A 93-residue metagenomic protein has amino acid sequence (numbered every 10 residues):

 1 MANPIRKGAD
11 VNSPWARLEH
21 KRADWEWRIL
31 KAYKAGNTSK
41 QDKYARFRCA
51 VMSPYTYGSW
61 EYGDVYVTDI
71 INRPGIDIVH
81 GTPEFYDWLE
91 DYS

Functional and structural regions predicted by a protein language model:
A2-L18, W25-R28, T38-S93: Charged interaction scaffolds used for protein-protein
K34-A35: Short, conserved beta-turn/loop elements at beta-strand boundaries and strand-helix junctions
